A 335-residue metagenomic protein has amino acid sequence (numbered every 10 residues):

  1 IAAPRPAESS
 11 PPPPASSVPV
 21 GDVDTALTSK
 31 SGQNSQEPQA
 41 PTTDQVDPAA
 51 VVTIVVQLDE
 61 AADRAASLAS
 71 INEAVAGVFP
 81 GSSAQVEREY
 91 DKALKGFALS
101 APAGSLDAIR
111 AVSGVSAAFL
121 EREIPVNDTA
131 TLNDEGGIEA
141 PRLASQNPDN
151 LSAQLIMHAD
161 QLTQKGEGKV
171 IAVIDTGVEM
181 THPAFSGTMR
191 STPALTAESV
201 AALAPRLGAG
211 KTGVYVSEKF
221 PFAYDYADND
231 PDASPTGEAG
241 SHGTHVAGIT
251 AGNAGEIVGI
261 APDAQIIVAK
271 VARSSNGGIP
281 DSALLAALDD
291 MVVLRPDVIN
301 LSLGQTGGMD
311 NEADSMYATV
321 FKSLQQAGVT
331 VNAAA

Functional and structural regions predicted by a protein language model:
P4, E73-V170, A184-G187, S191 (+1 more regions): Autoinhibitory propeptides
R5-P48: Low-complexity, acidic Ser/Thr/Pro-rich repeat tracts that form intrinsically disordered stalk/linker regions of very
A50-D59: Short glycine-/aliphatic-rich beta-strand segments at the starts of folded cytosolic domains
E60-D63, A93-L94, G104-L106, R122-V126 (+6 more regions): Solvent-exposed loop/turn segments at secondary-structure junctions within structured extracellular/periplasmic domains
A66, A159-S282, L294-D297, Q325-Q326: Subtilisin-like serine protease catalytic core
F119, I267, T330-N332: Structural detector of well-ordered beta-strand residues that form the stable sheet scaffold of enzyme domains
A286-V292: Hydrophobic, small-residue-rich alpha-helical packing segments that form membrane-like cores
P296-A335: Catalytic-core segments of hydrolase enzymes
